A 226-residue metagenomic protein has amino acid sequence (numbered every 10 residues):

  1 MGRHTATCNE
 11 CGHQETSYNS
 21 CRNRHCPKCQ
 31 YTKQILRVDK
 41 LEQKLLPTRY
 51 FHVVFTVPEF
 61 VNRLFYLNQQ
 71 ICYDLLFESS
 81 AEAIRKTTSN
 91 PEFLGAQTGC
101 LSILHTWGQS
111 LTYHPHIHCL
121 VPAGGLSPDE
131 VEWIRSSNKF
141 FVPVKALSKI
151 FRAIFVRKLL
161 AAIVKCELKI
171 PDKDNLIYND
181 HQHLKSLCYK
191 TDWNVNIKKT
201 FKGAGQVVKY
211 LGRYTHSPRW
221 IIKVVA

Functional and structural regions predicted by a protein language model:
M1-A226: Beta->alpha loop/short-helix hinge microenvironment recognizer with preference for catalytic Tyr/His contexts
